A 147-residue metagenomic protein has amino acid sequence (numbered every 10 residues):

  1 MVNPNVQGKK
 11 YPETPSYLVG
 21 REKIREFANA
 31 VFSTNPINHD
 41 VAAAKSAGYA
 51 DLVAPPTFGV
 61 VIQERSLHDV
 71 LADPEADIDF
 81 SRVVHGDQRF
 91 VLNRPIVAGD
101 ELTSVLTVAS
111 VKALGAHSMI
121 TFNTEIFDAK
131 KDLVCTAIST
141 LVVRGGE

Functional and structural regions predicted by a protein language model:
M1-H85: Hot-dog-fold acyl-thioester-processing enzymes
M1-N5, D87, V91-E147: HotDog/MaoC-like acyl-thioester-processing domains
